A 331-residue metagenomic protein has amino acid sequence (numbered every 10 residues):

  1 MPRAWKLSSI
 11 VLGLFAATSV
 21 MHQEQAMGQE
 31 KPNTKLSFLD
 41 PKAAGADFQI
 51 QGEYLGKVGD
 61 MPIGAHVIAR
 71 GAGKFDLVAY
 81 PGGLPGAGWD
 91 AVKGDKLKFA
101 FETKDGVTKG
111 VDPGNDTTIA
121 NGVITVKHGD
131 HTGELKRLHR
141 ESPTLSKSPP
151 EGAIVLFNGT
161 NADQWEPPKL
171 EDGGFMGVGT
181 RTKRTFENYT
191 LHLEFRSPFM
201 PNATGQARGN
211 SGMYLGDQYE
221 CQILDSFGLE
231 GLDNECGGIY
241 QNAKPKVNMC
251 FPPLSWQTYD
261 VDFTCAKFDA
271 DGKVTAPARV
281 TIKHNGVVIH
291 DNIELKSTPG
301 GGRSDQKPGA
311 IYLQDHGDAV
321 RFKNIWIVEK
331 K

Functional and structural regions predicted by a protein language model:
M1-V11: Bacterial N-terminal signal peptides that target proteins for export
A16-Q25: C-terminal segment of classical bacterial N-terminal signal peptides
A26-P41, G45-A46, K57, M61 (+2 more regions): Carbohydrate-interacting regions of secretory-pathway proteins
H66: Short beta-strand-centered aromatic/proline hotspots
